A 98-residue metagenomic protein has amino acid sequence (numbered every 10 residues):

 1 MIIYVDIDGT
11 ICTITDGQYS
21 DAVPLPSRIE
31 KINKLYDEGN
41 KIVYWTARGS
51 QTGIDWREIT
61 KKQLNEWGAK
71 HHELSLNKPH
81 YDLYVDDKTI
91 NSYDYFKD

Functional and structural regions predicted by a protein language model:
M1-D98: Catalytic phosphate/metal-binding cores of nucleic-acid and nucleotide-processing enzymes, i.e., regions that mediate
